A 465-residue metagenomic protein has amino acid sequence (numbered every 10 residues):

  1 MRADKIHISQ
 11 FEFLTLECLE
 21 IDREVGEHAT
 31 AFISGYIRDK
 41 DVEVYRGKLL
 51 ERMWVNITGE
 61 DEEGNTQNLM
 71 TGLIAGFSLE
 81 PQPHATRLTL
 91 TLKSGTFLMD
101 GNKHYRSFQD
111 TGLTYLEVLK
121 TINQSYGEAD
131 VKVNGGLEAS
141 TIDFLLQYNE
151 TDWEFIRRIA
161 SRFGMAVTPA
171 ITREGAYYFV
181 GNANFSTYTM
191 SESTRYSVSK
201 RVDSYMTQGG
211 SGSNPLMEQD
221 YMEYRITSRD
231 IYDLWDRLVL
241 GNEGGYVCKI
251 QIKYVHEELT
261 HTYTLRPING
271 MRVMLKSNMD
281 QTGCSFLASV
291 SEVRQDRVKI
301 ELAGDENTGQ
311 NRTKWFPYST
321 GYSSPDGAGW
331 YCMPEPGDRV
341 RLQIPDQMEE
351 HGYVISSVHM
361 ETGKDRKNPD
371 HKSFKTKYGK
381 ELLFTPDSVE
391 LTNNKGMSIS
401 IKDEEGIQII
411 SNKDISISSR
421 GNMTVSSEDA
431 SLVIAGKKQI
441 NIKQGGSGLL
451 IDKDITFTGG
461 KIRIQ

Functional and structural regions predicted by a protein language model:
M1-R52, K93-F97, G181-D230, E243-K253 (+1 more regions): Juxtamembrane "anchor/assembly" segments of surface/extracellular structural proteins
I33-S34, L92, R106-D130, Y148-P169 (+1 more regions): Amphipathic, non-transmembrane alpha-helical segments in extracytoplasmic/periplasmic proteins
E43-D130, F144-L145: Surface-exposed cap/loop segments at beta↔alpha junctions
N68-L79, E243-K253, A288: Short beta-strand-centered aromatic/proline hotspots
R87, S94-T96, G135-K200, H351-I355: Short beta-strand-centered interaction patches in the first periplasmic/extracellular domains of large envelope
D100-Q109, E154-R157, S161, V180-L234 (+4 more regions): Surface-exposed, non-catalytic interaction/assembly patches
I122, R157-I159, P169, R229-Y232 (+3 more regions): Right-handed beta-helix
Y246-K253, E257-P386: Exposed beta-strand/loop interface patches that mediate assembly or binding
